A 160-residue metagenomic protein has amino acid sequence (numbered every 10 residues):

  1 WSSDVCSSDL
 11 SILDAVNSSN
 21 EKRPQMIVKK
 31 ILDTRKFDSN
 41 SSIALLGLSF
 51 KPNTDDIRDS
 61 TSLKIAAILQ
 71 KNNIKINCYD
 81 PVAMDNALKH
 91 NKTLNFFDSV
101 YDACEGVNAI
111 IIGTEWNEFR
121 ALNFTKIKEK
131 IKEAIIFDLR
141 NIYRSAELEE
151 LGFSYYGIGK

Functional and structural regions predicted by a protein language model:
S3-K160: Structural/interface elements that position substrates and couple domains in central-metabolism enzymes
